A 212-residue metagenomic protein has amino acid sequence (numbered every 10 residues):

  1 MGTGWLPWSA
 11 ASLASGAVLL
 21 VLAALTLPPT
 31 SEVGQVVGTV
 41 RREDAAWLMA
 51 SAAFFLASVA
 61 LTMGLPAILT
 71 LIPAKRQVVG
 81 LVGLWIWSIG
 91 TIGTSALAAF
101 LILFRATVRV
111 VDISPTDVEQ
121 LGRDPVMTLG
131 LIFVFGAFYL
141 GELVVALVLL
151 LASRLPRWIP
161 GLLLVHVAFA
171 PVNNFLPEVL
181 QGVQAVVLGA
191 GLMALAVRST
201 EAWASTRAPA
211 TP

Functional and structural regions predicted by a protein language model:
M1-P212: Hydrophobic, aromatic-enriched alpha-helical segments typical of multi-pass transmembrane helices
